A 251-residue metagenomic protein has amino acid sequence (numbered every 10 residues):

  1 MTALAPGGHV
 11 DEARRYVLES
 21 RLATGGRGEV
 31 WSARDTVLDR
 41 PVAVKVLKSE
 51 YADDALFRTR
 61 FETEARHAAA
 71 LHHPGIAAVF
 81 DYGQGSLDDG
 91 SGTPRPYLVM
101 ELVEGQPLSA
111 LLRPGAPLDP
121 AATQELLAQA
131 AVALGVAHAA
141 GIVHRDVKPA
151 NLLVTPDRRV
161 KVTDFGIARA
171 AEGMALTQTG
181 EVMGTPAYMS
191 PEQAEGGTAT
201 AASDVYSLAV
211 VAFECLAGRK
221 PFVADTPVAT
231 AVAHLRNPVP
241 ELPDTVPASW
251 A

Functional and structural regions predicted by a protein language model:
M1-A251: Eukaryotic protein kinase
